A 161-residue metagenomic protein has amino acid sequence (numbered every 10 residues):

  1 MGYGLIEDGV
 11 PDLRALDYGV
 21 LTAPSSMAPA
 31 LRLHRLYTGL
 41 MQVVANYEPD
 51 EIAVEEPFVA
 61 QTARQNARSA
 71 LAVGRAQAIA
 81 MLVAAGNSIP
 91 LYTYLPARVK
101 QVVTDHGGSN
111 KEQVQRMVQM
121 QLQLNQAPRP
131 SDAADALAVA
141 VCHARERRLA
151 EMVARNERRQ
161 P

Functional and structural regions predicted by a protein language model:
M1-P161: Phosphate- and other anionic-substrate recognition elements at nucleic-acid/protein interfaces
